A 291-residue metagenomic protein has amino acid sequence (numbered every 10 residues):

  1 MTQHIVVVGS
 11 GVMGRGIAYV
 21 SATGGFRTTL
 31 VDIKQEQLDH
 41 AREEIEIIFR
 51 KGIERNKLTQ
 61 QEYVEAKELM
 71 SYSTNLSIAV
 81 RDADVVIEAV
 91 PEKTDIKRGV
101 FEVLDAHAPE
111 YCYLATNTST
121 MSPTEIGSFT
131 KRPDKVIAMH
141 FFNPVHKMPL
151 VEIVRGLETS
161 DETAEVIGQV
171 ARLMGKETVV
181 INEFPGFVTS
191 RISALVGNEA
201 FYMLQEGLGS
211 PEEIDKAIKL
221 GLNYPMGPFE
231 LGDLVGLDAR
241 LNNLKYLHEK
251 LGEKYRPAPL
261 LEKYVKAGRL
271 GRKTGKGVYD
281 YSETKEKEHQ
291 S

Functional and structural regions predicted by a protein language model:
M1-K51, R55, H107: NAD(P)+-binding Rossmann beta1-loop-alpha1 motif at the extreme N-terminus of oxidoreductases
I5, G25, L30, V64-V85 (+3 more regions): Amphipathic alpha-helical segments at domain termini/boundaries
G24-F26, E165, R172-E183, Q205-E206 (+1 more regions): NAD(P)-dependent Rossmann-like dehydrogenase/reductase catalytic/cofactor-binding core
T29, K176, S190-G197: Structural/interface elements that position substrates and couple domains in central-metabolism enzymes
H40, K57-Y113, M121: Rossmann-like NAD(P)-binding element
T116-N182, S190: Rossmann-fold dinucleotide-binding core
